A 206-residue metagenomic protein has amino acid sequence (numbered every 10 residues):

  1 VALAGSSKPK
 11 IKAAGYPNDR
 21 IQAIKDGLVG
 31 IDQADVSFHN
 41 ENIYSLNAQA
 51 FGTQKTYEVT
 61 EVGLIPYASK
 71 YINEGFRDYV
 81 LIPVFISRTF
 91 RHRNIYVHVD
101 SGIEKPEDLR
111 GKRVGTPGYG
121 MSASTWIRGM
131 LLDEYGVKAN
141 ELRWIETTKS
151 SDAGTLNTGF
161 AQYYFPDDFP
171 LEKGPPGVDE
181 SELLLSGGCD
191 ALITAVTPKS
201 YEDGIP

Functional and structural regions predicted by a protein language model:
V1-K8: Short, low-complexity disordered leader/linker segments with a strong preference for bacterial N-terminal type II
L3, N18-D19, G75-P83, V196-T197 (+1 more regions): Short charge-dense sequence patches
K12, D19-A153, Q162: Short, glycine-/small- and polar/acidic-enriched structural segments that line small-molecule recognition paths
A13-G15, A191-L192: Short, hydrophobic beta-strand segments that form beta-sheet elements in well-ordered domains
T155-P206: Pocket-lining segment of extracytoplasmic ligand-binding domains
